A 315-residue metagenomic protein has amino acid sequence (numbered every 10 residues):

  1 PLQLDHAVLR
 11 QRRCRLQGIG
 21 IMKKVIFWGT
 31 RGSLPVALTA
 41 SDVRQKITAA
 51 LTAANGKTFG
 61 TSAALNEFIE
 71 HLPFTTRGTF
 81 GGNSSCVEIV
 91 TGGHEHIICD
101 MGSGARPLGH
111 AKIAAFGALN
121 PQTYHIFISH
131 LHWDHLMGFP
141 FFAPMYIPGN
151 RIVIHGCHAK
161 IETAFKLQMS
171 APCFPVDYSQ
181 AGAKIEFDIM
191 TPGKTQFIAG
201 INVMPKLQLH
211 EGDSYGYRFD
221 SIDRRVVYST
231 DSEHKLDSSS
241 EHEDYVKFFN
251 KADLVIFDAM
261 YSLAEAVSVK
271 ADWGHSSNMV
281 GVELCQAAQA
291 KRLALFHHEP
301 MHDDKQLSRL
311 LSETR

Functional and structural regions predicted by a protein language model:
R12-R13, G20-V227, V246, D304-R315: Binuclear metal-dependent hydrolase catalytic cores
T75, L236-R315: Cap/insert and terminal regions of metallo-dependent hydrolase folds
C99, S129, S229-T230, F257-A259 (+1 more regions): Active-site flanking residues adjacent to catalytic metal/cofactor-binding acidic residues
